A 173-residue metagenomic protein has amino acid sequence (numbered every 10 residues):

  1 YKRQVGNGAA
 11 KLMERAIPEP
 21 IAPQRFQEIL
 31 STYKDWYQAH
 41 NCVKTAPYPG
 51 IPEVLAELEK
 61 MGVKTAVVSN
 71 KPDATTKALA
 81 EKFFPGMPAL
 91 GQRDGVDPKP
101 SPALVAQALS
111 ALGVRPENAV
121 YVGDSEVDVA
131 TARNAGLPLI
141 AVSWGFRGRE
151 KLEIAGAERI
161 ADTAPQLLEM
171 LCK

Functional and structural regions predicted by a protein language model:
K2-E53, K60-K64, P72-A74: N-terminal helical cap/lid subdomain that shapes the substrate entry/recognition surface in HAD-like hydrolases
V43-A46, P72-V122, E126-A135, R149-K151: Substrate-recognition "cap/lid" segment bordering the active-site pocket of phosphatases
P52-K60, V129-N134: Surface-exposed amphipathic alpha-helices with a cationic face
W144-I154: Short, glycine/polar-rich helix-capping loops at beta-to-alpha or helix-loop-helix junctions that flank or form
R159-T163: Short acidic-hydrophobic, aromatic-tinged amphipathic segments that line or gate anion-handling sites
L167-K173: Short amphipathic alpha-helix with an adjacent loop that forms part of the alpha/beta core around
